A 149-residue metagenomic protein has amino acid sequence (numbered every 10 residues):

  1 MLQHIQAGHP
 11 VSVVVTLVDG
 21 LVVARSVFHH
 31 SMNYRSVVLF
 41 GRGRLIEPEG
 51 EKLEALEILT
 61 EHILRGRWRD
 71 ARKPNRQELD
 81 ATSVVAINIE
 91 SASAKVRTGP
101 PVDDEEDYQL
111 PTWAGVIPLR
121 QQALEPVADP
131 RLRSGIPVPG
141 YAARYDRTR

Functional and structural regions predicted by a protein language model:
M1-I58: Short, structured beta-strand-loop surface elements
E47, E51-R149: C-terminal edge-of-domain segments
